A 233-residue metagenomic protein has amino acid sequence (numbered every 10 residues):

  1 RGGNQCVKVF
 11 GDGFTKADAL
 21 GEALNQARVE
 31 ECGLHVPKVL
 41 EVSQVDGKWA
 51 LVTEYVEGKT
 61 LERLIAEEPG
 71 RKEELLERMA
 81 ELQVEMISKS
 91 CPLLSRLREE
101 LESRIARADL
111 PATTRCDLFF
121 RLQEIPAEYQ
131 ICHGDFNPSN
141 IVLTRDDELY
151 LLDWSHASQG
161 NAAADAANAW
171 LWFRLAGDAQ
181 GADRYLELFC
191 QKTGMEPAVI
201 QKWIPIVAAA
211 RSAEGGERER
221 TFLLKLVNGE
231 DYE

Functional and structural regions predicted by a protein language model:
R1-A19: ATP-binding glycine-rich loop module of kinase domains
R1-G2, F119-A164: Active-site acidic catalytic loop and adjacent metal/ATP-binding pocket of ATP-dependent phosphoryl transfer enzymes
A17-C32: The N-lobe alphaC helix and its flanking beta3-alphaC-beta4 segment of protein kinase-like domains, centered on
K38-W49: Short beta-strand micro-motifs within the conserved protein kinase catalytic domain, predominantly in the N-lobe
G47-T60: Conserved short submotifs of the Hanks-type protein kinase catalytic core that shape the nucleotide-binding pocket
E67-E99: Internal "kinase-insert"/substrate-recognition segments embedded within catalytic cores of ATP-dependent enzymes
I87-G134, R145, E230-D231: An alpha-helical support segment within catalytic cores of ATP-dependent transferases
N168-E233: Helix-rich C-terminal or lid/interface subdomains of diverse kinases
